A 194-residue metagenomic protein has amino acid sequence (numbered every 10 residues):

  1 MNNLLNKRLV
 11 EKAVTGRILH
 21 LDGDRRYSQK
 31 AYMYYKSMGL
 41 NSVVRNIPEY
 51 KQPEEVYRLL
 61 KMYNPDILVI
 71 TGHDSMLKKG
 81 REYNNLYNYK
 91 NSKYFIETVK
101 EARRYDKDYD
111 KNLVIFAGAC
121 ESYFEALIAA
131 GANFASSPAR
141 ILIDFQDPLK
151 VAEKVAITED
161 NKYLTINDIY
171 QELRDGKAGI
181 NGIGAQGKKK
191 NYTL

Functional and structural regions predicted by a protein language model:
M1-L19, G23-M33: Extended, charged alpha/beta regions that create polyanion-binding interfaces
E11, N46, L60: Metallocofactor- and cofactor-centric catalytic cores in central/energy metabolism, strongly enriched
Y32-V43: Short helix-loop-beta junction
V44-K51: Short beta->alpha junction loops
L60-D74, A132: Proline-aspartate-enriched helix->loop->beta-strand connector
L77-F95: A short, glycine/acidic-enriched catalytic loop
E97-I143: Catalytic cores of nucleophile-dependent amide-cleaving enzymes
A139-L194: C-terminal functional extensions of proteins
